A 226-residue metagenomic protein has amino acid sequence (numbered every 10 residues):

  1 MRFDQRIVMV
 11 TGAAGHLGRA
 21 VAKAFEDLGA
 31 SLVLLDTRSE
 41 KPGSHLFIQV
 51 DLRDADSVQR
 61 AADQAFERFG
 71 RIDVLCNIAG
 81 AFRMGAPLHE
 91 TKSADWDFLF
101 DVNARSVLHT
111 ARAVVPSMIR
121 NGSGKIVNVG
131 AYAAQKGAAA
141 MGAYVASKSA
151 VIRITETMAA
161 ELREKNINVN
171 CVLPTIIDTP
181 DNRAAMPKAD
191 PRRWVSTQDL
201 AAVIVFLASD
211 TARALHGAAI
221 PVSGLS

Functional and structural regions predicted by a protein language model:
I7, A14-G15: Conserved glycine-rich cofactor-binding loop
I78-M84: Conserved NAD(P)H cofactor-binding loop of Rossmann-fold oxidoreductase domains
A86-L88, D95-D97: Substrate-binding pocket helix/loop in short-chain dehydrogenase/reductase
T91, G137-V145, T157: Active-site loop-to-helix junction immediately N-terminal to the catalytic Tyr of the SDR YXXXK motif in Rossmann-fold
A111, S147: Active-site helix of classical SDR
A131: Residue(s) in the substrate-gating loop at a strand-loop-helix junction that position the organic substrate next
E164, C171, T179, K188-S226: C-terminal helical subdomain
